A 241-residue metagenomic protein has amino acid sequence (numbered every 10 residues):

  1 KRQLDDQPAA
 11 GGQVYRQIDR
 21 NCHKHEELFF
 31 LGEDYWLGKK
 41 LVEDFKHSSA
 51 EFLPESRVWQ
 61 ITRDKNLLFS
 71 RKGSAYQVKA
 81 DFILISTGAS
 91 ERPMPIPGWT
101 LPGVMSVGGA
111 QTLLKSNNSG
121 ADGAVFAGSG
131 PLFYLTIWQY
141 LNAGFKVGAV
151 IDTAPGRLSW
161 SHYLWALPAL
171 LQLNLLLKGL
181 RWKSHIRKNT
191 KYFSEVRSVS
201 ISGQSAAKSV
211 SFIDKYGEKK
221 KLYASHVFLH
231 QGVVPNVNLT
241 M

Functional and structural regions predicted by a protein language model:
K1-M241: Residues forming the flavin
